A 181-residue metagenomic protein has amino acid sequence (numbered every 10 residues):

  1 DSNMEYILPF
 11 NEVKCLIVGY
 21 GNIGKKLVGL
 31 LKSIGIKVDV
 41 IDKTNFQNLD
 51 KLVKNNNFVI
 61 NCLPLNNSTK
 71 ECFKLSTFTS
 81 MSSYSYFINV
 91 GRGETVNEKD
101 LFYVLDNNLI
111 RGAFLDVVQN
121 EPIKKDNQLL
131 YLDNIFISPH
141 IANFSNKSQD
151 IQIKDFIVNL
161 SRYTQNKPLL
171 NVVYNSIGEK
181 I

Functional and structural regions predicted by a protein language model:
D1-L27: Glycine-rich NAD(P)-binding loop of Rossmann-like domains
D1-Y6, E121-I181: C-terminal helix-to-coil terminal segments
F10, C15-G19, V59, M81 (+5 more regions): Generic structural signal for small/hydrophobic residues in well-ordered secondary structure, especially within
C15-I17, G35-D42, A113-V118: Short, hydrophobic beta-strand segments that form beta-sheet elements in well-ordered domains
K26, K51, N55-F58, D100 (+2 more regions): Alpha-helical elements of Rossmann-like donor-binding domains used by nucleotide-donor carbohydrate transfer enzymes
V28, K32, L105-D106: Gly/Ala-rich phosphate-binding loop of Rossmann-like dinucleotide-binding domains, activating on the conserved
I36, L109, Y131-I135: A short helix-to-beta-strand connector/capping loop
K43-Q128: Rossmann-like adenosine-cofactor binding region
